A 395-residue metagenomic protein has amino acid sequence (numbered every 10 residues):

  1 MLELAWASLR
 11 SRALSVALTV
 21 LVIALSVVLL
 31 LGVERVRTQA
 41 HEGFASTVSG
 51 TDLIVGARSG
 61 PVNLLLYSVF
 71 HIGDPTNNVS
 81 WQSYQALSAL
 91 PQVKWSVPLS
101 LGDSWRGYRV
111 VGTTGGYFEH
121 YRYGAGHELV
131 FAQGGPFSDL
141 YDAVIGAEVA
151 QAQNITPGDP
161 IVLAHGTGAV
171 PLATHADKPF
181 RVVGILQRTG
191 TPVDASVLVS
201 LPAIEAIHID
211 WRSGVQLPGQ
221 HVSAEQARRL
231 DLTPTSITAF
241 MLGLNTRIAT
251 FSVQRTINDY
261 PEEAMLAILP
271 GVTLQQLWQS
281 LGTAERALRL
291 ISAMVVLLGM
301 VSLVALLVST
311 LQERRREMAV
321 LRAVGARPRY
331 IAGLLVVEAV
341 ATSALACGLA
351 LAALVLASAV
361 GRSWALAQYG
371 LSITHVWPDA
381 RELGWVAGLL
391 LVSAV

Functional and structural regions predicted by a protein language model:
M1-L31, R327, V336: N-terminal Sec/SRP start-transfer signal
L18-L29, E285-A305, A339-A350, W385-A394: Alpha-helical transmembrane segments of integral membrane proteins
V28-E119, P136-D139, R229, V253 (+2 more regions): Hydrophobic, regular-secondary-structure patches
L90, T174-R181, I185-E285: Mechanotransmission and gating elements of multispan inner-membrane complexes involved in transport and envelope
S104-G115, G126-Q216: Hydrophobic secondary-structure segments that place a key small or acidic residue at a functional site
E119-H120, L356-S372: Peri-membrane helix termini and adjoining interfacial loops of integral membrane proteins
F137, A367-V395: Conserved transmembrane alpha-helices of multi-pass membrane proteins, especially helix-helix packing segments enriched
V295-L298, V308-R362, L391-S393: Transmembrane alpha-helical interface segments in multi-pass membrane proteins
